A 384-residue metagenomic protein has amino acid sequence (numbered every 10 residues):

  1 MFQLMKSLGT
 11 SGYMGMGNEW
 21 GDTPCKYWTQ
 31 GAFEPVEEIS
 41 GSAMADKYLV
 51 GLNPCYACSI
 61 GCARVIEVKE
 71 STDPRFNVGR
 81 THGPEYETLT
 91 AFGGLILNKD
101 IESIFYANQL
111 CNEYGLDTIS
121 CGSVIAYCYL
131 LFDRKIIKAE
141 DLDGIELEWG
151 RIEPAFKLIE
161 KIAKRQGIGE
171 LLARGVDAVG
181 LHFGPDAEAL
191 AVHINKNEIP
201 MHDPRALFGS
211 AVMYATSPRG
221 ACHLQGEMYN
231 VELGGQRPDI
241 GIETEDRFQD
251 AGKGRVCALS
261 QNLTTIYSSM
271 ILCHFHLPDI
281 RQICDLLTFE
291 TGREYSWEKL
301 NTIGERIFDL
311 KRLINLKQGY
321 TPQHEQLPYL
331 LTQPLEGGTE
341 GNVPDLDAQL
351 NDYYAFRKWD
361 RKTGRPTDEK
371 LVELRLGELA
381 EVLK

Functional and structural regions predicted by a protein language model:
M1-K384: Extended C-terminal regions of large enzymes
